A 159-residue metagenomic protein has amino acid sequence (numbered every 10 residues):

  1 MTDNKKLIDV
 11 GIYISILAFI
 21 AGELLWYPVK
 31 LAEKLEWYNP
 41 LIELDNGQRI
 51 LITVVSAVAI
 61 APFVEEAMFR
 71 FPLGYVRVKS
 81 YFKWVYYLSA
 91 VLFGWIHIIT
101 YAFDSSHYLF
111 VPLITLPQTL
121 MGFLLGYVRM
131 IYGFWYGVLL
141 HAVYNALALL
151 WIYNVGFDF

Functional and structural regions predicted by a protein language model:
M1-N4, I8, I42-R49, V78-S80: Helix-boundary and loop/linker segments of multi-pass membrane transporters
K5-A32: N-terminal signal-anchor transmembrane alpha helix
E23-W26, I52-F159: Transmembrane helix-loop-helix hairpins at the membrane interface of multi-pass integral membrane proteins
L31-L44, A102-H107, D158: Membrane-interface helix termini and inter-helical loops of multi-pass transporters
